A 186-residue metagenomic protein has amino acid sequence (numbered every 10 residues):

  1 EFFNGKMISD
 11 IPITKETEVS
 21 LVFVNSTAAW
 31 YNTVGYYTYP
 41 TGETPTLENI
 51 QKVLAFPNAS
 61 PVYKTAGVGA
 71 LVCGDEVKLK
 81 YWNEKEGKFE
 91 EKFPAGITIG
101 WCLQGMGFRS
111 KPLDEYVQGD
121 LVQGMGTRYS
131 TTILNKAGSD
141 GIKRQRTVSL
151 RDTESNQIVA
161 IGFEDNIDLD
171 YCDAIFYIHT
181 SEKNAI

Functional and structural regions predicted by a protein language model:
E1-C172, S181-N184: Extracellular distal adhesion/interaction modules in secreted or cell-surface proteins
